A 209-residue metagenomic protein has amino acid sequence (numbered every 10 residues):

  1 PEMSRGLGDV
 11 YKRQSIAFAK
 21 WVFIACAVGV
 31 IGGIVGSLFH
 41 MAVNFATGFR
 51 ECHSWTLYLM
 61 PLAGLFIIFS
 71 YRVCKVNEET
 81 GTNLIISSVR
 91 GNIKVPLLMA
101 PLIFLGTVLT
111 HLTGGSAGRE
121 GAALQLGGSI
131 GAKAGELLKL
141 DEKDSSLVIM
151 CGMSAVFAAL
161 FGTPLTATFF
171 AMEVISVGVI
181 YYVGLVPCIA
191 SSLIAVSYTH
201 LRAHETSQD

Functional and structural regions predicted by a protein language model:
R5-Q208: Alpha-helical transmembrane segments and immediately membrane-proximal extracytoplasmic
